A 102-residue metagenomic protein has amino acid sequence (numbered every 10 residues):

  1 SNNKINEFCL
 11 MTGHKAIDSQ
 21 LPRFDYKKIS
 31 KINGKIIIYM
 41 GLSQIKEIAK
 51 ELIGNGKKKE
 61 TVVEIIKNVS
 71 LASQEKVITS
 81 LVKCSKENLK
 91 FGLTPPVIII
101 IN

Functional and structural regions predicted by a protein language model:
S1-I32, E75-T79: Class I SAM-dependent methyltransferase SAM-binding "motif I" and its flanking Rossmann-like core
N2-K4, K57, L93: A short, structural micro-pattern
N6-L10, G34-I38, E60-I65, P96-I98: Structural motif
H14-K15, L42-Q44, K67-A72, I101-N102: Glycine-rich beta-alpha junction loops
Q20-V62: Conserved anion/nucleotide-ligand pocket segment
P22-D25, I98-N102: Hydrophobic transmembrane alpha-helix bundles
E51, N55, E64-I100: A C-terminal functional module that forms or caps the active site or interfaces directly with catalytic machinery
